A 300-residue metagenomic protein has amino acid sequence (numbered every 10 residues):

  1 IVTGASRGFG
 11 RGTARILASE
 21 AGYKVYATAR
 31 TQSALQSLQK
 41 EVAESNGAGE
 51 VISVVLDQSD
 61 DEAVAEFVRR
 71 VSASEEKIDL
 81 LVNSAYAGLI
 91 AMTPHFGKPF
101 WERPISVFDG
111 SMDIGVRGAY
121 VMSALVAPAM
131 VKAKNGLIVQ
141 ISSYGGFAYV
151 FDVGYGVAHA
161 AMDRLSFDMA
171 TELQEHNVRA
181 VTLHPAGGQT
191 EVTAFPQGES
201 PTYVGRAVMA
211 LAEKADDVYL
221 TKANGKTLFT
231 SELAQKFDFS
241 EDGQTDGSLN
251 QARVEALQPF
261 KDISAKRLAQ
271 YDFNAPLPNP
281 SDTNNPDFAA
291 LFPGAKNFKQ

Functional and structural regions predicted by a protein language model:
S6-G8: Conserved glycine-rich cofactor-binding loop
E20-S37: Conserved glycine-rich Rossmann-like NAD(P)H-binding loop of the short-chain dehydrogenase/reductase
V42-D61: Rossmann-fold cofactor-recognition segment
E66-R70, M92-E102, S106-D113: Active-site Tyr-X3-Lys motif and surrounding loop/helix of classical short-chain dehydrogenase/reductase
A87-G88, P99-V107, L137-E175, A186-Q189 (+1 more regions): Catalytic loop of short-chain dehydrogenase/reductase
S123-A124, F167: A short, exposed helix-loop element centered on a Lys and neighboring polar residues
T182, F195-F298: C-terminal helical subdomain
